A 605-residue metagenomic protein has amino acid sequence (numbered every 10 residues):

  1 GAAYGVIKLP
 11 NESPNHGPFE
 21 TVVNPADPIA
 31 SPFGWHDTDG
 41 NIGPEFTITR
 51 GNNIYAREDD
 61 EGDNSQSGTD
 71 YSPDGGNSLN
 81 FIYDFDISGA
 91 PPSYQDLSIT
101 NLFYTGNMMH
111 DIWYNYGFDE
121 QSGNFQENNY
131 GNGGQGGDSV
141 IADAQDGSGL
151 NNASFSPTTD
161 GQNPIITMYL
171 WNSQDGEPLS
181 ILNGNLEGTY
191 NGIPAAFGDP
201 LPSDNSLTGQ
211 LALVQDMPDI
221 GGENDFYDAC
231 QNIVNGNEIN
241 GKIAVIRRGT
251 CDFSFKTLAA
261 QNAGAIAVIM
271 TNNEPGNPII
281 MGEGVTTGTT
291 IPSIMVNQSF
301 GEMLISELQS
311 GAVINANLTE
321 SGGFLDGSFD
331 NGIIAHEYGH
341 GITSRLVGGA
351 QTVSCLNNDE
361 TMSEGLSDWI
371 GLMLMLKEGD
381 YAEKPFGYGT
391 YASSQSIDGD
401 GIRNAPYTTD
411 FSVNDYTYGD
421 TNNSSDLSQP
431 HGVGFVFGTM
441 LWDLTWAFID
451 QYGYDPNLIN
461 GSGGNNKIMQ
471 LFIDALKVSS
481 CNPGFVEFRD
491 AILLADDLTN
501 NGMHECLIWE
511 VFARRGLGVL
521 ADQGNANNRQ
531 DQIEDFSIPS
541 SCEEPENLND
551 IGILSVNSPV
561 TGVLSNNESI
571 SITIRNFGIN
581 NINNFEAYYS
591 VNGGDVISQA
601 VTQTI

Functional and structural regions predicted by a protein language model:
G1-N183, G188, P202-D204, A312-F437 (+2 more regions): Extracellular zinc-dependent metalloprotease catalytic-domain scaffold
T100-F103, N107, D111, F255-L258 (+14 more regions): Solvent-exposed, polar/charged alpha-helical surfaces in well-ordered, non-transmembrane soluble domains, broadly
N115-D119, G249-C251, N272-N277, T499-N500 (+1 more regions): Acidic glycine-/aspartate-rich tracts in secreted/extracellular proteins
D175-G323, S344: Structured lumen-facing ectodomains of secretory-pathway proteins
I370, M469-L476, I508-F512: Short alpha-helical scaffolding segments that buttress acidic/His motifs in well-ordered protein cores
R403-S480, F485, L493-D497: Active-site-proximal alpha-helical
F485-I551: Beta/coil-rich, acidic/histidine-enriched accessory regions frequently appended to metallopeptidases
S541-I605: Extracellular/luminal regions of secreted and cell-surface proteins that mediate adhesion/ECM remodeling
